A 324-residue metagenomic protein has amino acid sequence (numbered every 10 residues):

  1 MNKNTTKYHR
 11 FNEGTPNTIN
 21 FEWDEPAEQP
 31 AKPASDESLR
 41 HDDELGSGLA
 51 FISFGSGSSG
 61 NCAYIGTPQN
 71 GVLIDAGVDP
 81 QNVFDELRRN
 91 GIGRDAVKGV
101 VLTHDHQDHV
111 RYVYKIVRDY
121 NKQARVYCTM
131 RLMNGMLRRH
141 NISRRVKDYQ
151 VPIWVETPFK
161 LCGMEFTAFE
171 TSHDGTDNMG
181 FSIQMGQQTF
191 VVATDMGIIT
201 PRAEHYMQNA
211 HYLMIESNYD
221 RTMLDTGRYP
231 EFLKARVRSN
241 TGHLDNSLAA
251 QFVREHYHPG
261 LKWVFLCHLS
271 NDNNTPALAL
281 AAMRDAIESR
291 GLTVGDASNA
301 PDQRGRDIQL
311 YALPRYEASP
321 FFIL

Functional and structural regions predicted by a protein language model:
N2-K32, A277-L324: C-terminal regulatory/interaction regions
K3, P16-N90, M179-D195, Y212: Conserved beta-strand hairpin/beta-sheet module of binuclear metal-dependent hydrolase folds, prominently
K32, M130-G180, Q184-Q187: Metallo-beta-lactamase
L73-G77, V97-H106, Y127-M130, V191-D195 (+3 more regions): Active-site neighborhood of phospho(di)ester-bond hydrolases with catalytic His/Asp-centered motifs
P80-C128: Active-site metal-binding motif and surrounding structural segment of the metallo-beta-lactamase
H106-V110, N134-G135, G175-T176, I199-P201 (+2 more regions): Active-site environment of divalent metal-dependent phosphoester hydrolases
R111-N121, R138-H140, N274-A281: Metal-dependent catalytic neighborhoods of phosphoester/phosphodiester hydrolases
P201-A312: Cap/insert and terminal regions of metallo-dependent hydrolase folds
